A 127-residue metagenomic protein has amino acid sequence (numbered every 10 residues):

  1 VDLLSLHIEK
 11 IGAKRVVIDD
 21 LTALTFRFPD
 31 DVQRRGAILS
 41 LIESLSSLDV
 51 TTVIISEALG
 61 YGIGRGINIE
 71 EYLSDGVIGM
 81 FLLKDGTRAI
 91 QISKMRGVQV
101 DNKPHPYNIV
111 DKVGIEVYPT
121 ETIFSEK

Functional and structural regions predicted by a protein language model:
V1-S47: Phosphate-binding/switch loop-helix module in NTP-utilizing enzymes
L6-G12, Y107-K127: NTP-binding/hydrolysis catalytic cores, primarily Walker-type P-loop NTPases
T22-T25, T51-T52, T87, T120-T122: Residue-identity detector for threonine
R27-D31, S40, S44, R65-I69 (+3 more regions): Short amphipathic alpha-helical patches
S46-S47, L59, K127: Intrinsic structural disorder
T51-T52, S56-G114: Phosphate-binding/switch region of NTP-binding enzymes
